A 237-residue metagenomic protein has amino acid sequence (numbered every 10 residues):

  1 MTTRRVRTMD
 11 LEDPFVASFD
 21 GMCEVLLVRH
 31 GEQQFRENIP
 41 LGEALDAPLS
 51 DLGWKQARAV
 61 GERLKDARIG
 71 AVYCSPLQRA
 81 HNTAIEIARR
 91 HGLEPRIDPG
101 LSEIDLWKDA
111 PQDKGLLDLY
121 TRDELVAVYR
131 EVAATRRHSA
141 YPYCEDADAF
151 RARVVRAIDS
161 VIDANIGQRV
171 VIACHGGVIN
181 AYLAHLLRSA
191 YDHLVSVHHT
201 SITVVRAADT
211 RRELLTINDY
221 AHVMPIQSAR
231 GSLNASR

Functional and structural regions predicted by a protein language model:
T2-C23, R96, I104-Y120, D163-R169 (+1 more regions): Acidic, low-complexity terminal tails and accessory targeting/binding regions of phosphate-metabolizing enzymes
T2-D13, A17-C23, V28-I97: Active-site-proximal alpha-helix that buttresses catalytic centers in soluble enzyme cores
E43-L52, Y141-D148, L194: Active-site metal-coordination segments of metallo-dependent hydrolases
C74-S75, A152, A173-C174: Short beta-strand scaffold positions
E86, A181-H185: Active-site signature of alpha/beta-hydrolase-fold catalytic machinery across serine- and Asp/Cys-nucleophile hydrolases
R89-V155, L215-I217, R237: Phosphate-handling substructures
G176-N180, A208: GST superfamily/GST-like fold recognition
